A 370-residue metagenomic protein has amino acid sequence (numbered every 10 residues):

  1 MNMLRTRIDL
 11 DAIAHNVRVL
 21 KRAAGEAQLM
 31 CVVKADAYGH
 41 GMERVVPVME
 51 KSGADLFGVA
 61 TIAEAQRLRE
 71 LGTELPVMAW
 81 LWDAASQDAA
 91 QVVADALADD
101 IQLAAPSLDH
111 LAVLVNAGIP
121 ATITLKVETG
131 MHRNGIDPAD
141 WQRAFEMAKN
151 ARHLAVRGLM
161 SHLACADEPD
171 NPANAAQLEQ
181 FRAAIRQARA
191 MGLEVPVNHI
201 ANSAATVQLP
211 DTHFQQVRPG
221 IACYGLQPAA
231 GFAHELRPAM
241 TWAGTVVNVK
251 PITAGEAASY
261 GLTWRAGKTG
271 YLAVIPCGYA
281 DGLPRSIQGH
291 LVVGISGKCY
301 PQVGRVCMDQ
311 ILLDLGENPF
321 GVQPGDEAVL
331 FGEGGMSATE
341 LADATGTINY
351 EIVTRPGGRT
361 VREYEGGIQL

Functional and structural regions predicted by a protein language model:
N2-A14, R22, E64, D83-A85 (+3 more regions): Active-site anion/phosphate-binding pocket segments in diverse small-molecule metabolic enzymes
L4-R7, A12-A14, G25-H199, H213: Active-site-proximal beta-alpha core segment in soluble small-molecule metabolic enzymes
V19: Conserved N-terminal alpha-helix of the aminotransferase class I/II PLP-enzyme fold
